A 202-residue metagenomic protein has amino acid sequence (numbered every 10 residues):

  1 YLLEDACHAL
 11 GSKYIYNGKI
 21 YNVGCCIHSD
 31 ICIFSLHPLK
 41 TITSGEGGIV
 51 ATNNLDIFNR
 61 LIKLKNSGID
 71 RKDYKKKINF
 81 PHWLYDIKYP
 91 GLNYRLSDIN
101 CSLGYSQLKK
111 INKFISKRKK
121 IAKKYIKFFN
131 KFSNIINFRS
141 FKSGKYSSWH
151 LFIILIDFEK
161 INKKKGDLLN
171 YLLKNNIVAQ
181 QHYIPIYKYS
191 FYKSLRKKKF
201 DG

Functional and structural regions predicted by a protein language model:
Y1-S35, T41: Conserved PLP phosphate-binding loop immediately N-terminal to the Schiff-base lysine helix in PLP-dependent enzymes
L2, P38-L39, H82, Y89: Hydrophobic alpha-helical context, especially transmembrane and signal-peptide helices
A9, K13, N17, N53-G202: PLP-dependent aminotransferase class I/II
F34-S35, G48-N53, Y105: Short beta-strand-to-turn element immediately C-terminal to the catalytic PLP-Schiff-base lysine in fold type I
T41-G47: Short loop-to-beta-strand entry elements in the cores of soluble alpha/beta enzymes
